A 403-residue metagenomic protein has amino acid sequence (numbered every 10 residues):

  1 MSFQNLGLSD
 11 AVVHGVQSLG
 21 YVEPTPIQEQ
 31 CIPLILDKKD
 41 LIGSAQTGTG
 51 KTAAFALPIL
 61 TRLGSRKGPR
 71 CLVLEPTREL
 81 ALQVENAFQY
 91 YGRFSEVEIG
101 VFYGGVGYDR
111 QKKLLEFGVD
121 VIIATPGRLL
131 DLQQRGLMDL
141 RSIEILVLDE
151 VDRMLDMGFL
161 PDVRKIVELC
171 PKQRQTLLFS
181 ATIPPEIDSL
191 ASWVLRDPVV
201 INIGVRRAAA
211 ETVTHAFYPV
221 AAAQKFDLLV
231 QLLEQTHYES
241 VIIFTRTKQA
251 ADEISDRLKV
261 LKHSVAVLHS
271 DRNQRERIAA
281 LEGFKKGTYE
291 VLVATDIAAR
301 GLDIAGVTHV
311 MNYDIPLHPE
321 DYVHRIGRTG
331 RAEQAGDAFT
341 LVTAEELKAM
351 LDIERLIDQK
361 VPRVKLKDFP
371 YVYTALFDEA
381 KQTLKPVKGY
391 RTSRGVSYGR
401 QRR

Functional and structural regions predicted by a protein language model:
S2-F377: Conserved helicase RecA-like core
K360-R403: Non-catalytic, charged low-complexity extensions flanking SF2 helicase motor domains
